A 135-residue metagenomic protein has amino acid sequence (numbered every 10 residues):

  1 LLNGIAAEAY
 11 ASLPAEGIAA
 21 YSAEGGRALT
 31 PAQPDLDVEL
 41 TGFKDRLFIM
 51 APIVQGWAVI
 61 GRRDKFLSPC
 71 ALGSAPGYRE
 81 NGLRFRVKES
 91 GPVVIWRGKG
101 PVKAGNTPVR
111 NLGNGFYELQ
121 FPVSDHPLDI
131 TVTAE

Functional and structural regions predicted by a protein language model:
L1-E135: Non-catalytic C-terminal accessory domains or segments of carbohydrate-active enzymes
